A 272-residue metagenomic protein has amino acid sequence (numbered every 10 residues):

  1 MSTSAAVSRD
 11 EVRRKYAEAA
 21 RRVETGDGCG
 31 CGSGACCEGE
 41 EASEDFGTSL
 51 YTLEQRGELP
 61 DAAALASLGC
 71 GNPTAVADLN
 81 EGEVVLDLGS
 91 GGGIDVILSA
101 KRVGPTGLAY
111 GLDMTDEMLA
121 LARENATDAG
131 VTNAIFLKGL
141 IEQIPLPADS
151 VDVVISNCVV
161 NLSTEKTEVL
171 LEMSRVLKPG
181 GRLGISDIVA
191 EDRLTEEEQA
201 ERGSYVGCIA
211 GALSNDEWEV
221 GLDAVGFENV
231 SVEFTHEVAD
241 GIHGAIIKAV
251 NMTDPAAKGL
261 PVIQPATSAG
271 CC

Functional and structural regions predicted by a protein language model:
E40-V84, L98, R102: Conserved alpha-helix/loop element of class I SAM-dependent methyltransferases that forms part of the SAM/SAH-binding
C70-P73, N80-Q143: Class I SAM-dependent methyltransferase SAM/SAH-binding core
V85, V154-I155: Hydrophobic beta-strand segment of the Class I
Q143-A148, T164: Short conserved loop adjoining the S-adenosyl-L-methionine
T167-R182: A short glycine-rich, Lys/Arg-flanked "PGG" loop and its adjoining helix->strand segment in the class I
A190-I209: Short, glycine-/aromatic-enriched active-site segment of Class I SAM-dependent methyltransferases
A210-V225: Short alpha-helix
V225-E228, F234-G270: Core SAM-dependent methyltransferase catalytic element
